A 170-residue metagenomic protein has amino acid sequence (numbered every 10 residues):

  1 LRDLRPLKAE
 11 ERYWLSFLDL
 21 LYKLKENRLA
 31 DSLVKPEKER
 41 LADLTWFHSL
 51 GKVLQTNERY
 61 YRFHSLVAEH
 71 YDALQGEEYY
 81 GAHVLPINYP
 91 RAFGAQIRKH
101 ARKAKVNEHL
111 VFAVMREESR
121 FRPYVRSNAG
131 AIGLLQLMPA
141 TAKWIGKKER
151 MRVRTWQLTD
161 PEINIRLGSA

Functional and structural regions predicted by a protein language model:
L1-A9, F17, L24-A170: Catalytic glycan-binding domains that act on GlcNAc-containing polysaccharides
